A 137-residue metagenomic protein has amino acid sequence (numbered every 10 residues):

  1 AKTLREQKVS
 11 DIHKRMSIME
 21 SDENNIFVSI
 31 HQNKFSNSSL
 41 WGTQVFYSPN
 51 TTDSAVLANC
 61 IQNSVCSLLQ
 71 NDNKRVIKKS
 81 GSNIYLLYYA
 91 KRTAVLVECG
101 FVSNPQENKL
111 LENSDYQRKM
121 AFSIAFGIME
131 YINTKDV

Functional and structural regions predicted by a protein language model:
A1-V137: Active-site-proximal helix/loop segments of hydrolytic enzymes
